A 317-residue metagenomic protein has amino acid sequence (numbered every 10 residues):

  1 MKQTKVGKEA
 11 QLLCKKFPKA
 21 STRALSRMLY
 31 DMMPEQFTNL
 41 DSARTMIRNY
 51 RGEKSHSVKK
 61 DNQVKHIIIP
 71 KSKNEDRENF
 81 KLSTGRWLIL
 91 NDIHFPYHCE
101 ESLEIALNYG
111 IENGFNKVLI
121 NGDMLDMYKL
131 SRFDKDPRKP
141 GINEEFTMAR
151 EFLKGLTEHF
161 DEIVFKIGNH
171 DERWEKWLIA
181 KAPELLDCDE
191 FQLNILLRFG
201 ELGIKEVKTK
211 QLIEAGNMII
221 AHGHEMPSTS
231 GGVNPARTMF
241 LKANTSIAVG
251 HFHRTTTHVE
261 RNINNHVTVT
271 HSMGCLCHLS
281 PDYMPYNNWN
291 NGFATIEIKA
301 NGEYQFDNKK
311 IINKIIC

Functional and structural regions predicted by a protein language model:
K2-A20: Short, amphipathic alpha-helical "recognition" segments used to contact nucleic acids or chromatin
K19-R23, Y30-G52: Short, basic interhelical loop/turn and adjoining N-cap of the next helix at nucleic-acid- or acidic-partner-contacting
K54-S72: Short Lys/Arg-enriched helix C-cap and helix-to-coil transition segments that create basic nucleic-acid-contact patches
H66-E100, A215-G216: Mobile, glycine- and charge-enriched loop segments and immediately flanking short secondary-structure elements within
G85-W87, K117-L119, M218-I219, S246-A248: Structural motif
L90, F95-G200: Core catalytic region of metal-dependent phosphoesterases/phosphodiesterases, especially metallo-beta-lactamase-like
L196-N217: Short acidic low-complexity segments
A221-K309: Conserved beta-sheet core of the metallophosphoesterase superfamily
